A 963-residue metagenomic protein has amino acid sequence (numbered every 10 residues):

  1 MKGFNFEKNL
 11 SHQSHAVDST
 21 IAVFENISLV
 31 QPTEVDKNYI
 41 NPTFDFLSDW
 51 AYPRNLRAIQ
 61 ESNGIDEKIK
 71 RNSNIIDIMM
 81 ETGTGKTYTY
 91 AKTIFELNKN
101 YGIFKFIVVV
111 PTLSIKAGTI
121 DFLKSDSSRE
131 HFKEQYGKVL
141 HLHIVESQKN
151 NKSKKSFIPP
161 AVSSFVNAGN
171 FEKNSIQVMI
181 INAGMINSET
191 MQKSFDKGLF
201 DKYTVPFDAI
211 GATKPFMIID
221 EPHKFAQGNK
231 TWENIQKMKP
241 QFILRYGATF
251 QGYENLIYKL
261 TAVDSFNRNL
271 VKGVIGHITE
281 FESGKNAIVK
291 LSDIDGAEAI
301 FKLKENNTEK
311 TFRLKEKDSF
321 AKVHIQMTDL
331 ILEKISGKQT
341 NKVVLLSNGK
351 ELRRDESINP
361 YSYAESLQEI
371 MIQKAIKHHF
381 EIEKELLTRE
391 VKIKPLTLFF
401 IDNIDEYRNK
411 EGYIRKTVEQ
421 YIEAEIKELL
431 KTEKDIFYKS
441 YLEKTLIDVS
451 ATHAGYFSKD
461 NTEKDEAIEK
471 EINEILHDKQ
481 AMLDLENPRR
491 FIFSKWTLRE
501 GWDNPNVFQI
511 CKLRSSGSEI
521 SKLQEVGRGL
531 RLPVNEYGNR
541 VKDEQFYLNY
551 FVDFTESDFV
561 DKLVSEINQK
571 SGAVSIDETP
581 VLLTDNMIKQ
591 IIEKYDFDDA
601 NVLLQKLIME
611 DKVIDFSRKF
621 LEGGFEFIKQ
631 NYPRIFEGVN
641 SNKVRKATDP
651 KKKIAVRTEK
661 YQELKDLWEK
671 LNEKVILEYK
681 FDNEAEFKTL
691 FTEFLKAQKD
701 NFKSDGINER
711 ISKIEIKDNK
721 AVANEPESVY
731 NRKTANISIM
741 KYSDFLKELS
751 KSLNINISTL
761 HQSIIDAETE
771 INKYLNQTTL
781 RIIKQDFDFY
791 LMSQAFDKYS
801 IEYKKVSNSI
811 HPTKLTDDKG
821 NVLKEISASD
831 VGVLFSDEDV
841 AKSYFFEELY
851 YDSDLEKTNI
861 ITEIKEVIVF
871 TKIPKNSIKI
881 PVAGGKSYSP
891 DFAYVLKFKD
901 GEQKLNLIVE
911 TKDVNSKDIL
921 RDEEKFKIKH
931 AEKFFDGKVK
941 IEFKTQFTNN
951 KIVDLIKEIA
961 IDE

Functional and structural regions predicted by a protein language model:
K70-T93: Walker A/P-loop
D77, E81, Y136-I181, I186-M191 (+20 more regions): Conserved C-terminal RecA-like helicase domain
T84-K92, V109, A117-G118, I520-L523: Phosphate-binding Walker
T87-G102, F122: Walker A/P-loop NTP-binding motif
G102-E146, G184-M185, I401-D405: Conserved Walker A/P-loop ATP-binding site and its immediately adjacent core in helicase/helicase-like ATPase domains
E130, R528-R531, N539-R540, T555-E556 (+4 more regions): Electrostatic, structured charged patches in enzyme active sites and in nucleic-acid/phosphate-binding
Q227-A287: Post-DEXD/H (motif II) to motif III coupling segment of the RecA-like Helicase ATP-binding lobe
S458-E566, D913-K917: Conserved RecA-like P-loop NTPase helicase motor core
